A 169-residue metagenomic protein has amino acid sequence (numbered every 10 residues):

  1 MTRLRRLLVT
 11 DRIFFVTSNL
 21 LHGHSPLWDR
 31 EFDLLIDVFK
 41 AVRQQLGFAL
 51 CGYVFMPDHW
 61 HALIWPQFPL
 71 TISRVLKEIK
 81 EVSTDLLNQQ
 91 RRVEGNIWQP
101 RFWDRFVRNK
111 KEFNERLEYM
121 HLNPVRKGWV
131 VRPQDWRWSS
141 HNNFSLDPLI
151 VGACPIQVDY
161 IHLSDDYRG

Functional and structural regions predicted by a protein language model:
M1-G169: Short catalytic/metal-binding and nucleic-acid-binding patches
